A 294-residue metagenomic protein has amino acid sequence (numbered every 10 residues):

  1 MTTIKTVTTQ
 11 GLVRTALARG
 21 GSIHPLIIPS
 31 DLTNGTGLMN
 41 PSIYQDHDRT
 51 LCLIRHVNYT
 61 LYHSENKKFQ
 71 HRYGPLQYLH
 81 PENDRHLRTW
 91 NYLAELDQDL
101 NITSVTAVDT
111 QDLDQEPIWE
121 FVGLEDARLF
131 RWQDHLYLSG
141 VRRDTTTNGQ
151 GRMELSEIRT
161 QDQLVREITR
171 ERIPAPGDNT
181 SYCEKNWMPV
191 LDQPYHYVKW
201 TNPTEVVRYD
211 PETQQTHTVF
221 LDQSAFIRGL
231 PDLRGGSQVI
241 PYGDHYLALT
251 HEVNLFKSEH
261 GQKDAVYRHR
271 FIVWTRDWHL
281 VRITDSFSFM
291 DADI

Functional and structural regions predicted by a protein language model:
T2-I294: Beta-propeller domains
